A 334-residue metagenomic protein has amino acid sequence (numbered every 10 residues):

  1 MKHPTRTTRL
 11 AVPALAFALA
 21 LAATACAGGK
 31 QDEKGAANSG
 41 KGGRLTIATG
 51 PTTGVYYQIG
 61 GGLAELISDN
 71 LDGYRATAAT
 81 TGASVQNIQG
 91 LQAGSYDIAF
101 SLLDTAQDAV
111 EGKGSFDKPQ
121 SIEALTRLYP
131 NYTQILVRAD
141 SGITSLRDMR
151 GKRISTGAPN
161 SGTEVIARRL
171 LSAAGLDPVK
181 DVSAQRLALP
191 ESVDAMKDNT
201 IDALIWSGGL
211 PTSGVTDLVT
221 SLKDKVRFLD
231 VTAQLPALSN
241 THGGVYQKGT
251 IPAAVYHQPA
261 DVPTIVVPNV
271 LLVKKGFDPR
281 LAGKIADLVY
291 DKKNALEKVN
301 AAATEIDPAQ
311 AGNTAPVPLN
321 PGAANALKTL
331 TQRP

Functional and structural regions predicted by a protein language model:
K2-A14: Bacterial N-terminal signal peptides that target proteins for export
A22-A25: C-terminal motif of bacterial Sec signal peptides marking the signal peptidase cleavage site
A27-K30: Bacterial signal peptide processing site
G42, G73, A83, A93 (+7 more regions): Extracytoplasmic
R44-N70, Y74, A78, P130-D198 (+2 more regions): Bilobed "Venus flytrap"/periplasmic-binding protein-like clamshell domains and structurally analogous long
G61-E65, T77-K118, I135, P190-A195 (+2 more regions): Pocket-flanking alpha-helical
L103, G112-S115, S141, P178-L271 (+1 more regions): Pocket-lining segment of extracytoplasmic ligand-binding domains
V262-P334: Segments of small-molecule ligand-sensing domains
